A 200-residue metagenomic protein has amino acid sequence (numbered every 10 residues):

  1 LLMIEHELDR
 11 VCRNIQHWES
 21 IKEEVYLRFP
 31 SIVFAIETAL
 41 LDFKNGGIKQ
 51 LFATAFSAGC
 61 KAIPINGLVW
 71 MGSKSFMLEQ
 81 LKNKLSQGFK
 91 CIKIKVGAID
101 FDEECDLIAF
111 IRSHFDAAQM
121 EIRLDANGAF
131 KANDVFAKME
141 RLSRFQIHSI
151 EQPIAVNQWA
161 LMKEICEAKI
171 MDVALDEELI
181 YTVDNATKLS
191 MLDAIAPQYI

Functional and structural regions predicted by a protein language model:
L1-I122, N127-A129, F136, E140-R144: N-terminal capping/lid subdomain adjacent to the active-site entrance of alpha/beta enzymes
I99-I200: Catalytic core of soluble alpha/beta enzymes
